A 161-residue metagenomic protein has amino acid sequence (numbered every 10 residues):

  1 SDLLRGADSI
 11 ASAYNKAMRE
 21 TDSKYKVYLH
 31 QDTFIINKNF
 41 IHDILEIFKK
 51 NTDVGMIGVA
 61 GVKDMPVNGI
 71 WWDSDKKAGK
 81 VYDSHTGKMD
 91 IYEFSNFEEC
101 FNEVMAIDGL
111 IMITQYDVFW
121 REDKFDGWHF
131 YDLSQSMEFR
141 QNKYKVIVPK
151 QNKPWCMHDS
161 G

Functional and structural regions predicted by a protein language model:
A7-T21: Glycine-rich, basic loop-to-helix element that forms the pyrophosphate-binding segment of sugar-nucleotide handling
K26: Short aromatic/hydrophobic "clamp" motif used to bind/position activated sugar donors
H30-F34: The conserved acidic donor/metal-binding loop of glycosyltransferases
N39-G79: Conserved donor NDP-sugar-binding/catalytic core segment of glycosyltransferases
K76-V104: Short, flexible, basic/aromatic active-site loop/helix in glycosyltransferases
E99, M105-F119, D126-N152: A short, conserved alpha-helix in the catalytic core of glycosyltransferases
W128, W155-G161: Nucleotide-sugar-dependent glycosyltransferase catalytic core
